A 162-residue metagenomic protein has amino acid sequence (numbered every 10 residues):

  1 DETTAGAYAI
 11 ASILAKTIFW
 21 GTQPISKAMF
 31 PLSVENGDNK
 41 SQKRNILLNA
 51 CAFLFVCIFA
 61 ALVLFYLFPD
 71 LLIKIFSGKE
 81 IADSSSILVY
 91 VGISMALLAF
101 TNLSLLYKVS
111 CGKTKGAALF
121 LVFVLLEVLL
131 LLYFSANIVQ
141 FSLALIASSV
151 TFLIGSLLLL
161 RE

Functional and structural regions predicted by a protein language model:
D1-A15, S84-S85: Interfacial/gating helices of multi-pass transporter permease domains
I13-K16, M95, F123-E127, I146-L153: Residue-level recognition of pore/gate-forming positions within transmembrane alpha-helices of multi-pass
A15-N39, S110: Helix-loop junctions and terminal segments of transmembrane helices in multi-pass membrane transport/translocation
T22-K27, L105-L106, S110, Y133-E162: C-terminal transmembrane helix end/exit motif
E35, I93-L119: Membrane-interface junctions at transmembrane-helix termini in multi-pass inner-membrane proteins
S41-F55, L64-L67: Interfacial transmembrane-helix starts/ends
A60-K79: Short membrane-interface helical motifs at transmembrane helix boundaries in multi-pass membrane transporters
A61-Y66, L126-V139: Hydrophobic alpha-helical transmembrane segments in multi-pass integral membrane proteins
